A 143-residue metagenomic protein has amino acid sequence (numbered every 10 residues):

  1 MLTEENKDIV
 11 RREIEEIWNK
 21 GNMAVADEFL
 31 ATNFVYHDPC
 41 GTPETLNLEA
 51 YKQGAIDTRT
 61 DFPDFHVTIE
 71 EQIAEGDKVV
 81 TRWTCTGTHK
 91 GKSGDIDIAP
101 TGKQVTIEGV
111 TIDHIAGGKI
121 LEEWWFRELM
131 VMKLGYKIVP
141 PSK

Functional and structural regions predicted by a protein language model:
M1-K143: C-terminal and inter-domain tail/linker signature
